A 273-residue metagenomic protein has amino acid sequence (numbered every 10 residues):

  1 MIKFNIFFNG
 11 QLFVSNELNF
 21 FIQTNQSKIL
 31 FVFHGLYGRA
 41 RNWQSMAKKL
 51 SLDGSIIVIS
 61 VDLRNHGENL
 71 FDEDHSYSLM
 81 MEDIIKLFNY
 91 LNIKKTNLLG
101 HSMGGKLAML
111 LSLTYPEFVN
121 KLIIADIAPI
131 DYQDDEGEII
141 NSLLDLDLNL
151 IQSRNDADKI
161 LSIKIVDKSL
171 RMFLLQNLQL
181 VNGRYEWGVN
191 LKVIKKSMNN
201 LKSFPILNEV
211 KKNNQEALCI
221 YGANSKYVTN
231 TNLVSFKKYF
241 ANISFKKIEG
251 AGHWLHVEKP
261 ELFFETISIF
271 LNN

Functional and structural regions predicted by a protein language model:
M1-F31, L52-I56, I93-K94, L271-N273: Alpha/beta-hydrolase fold catalytic core
G10, A47, I57-L99, E265-S268: Active-site loop/oxyanion-hole signature of alpha/beta-hydrolase fold enzymes
N25-L70: Conserved HGGG/HGGXW glycine-rich cap/lid loop of the alpha/beta-hydrolase fold
G100, G104, A108: Gly/Ala-rich beta-loop-alpha elbow adjacent to hydrolase catalytic centers
L110-L113, N120-I151: Flexible "cap/lid" loop of the alpha/beta hydrolase fold
D134, N149-S203: Conserved alpha/beta-hydrolase catalytic His-Asp/Glu region
G183-Y239, S244-K247: Conserved serine/cysteine hydrolase catalytic core
A251-P260: Catalytic histidine-centered segment of alpha/beta-hydrolase-like enzymes
